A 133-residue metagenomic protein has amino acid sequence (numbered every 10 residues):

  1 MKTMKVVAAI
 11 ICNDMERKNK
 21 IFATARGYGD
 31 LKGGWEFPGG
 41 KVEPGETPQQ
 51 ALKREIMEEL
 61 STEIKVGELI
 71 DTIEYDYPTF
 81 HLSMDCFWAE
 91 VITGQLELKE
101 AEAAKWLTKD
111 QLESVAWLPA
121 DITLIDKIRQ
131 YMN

Functional and structural regions predicted by a protein language model:
M1-I21: Conserved N-terminal beta-strand and adjoining loop/helix that marks the start of the Nudix/MutT-like hydrolase domain
K5-V7, N19, L82-D85, E102: Change "...and in nucleic-acid phosphodiester-cleaving endonucleases..." to "...and in nucleic-acid processing enzymes
I11-C12, A23, A89-V91, W106: Conserved hydrophobic "DFG−1" position in protein kinase catalytic cores
K18-E58: Conserved Nudix-box catalytic region and its N-terminal flanking loop in Nudix hydrolases and closely related
P48-M57, L69, F87, A104: Hydrophobic packing within well-folded, soluble alpha/beta domains
E59-V66: Short secondary-structure junctions
E63, T72-Q95, A103-K105, I128: Active-site-adjacent beta-strand/loop module that shapes the phosphate/pyrophosphate-binding cleft
W88, E97-I128: NUDIX/MutT-family hydrolases
